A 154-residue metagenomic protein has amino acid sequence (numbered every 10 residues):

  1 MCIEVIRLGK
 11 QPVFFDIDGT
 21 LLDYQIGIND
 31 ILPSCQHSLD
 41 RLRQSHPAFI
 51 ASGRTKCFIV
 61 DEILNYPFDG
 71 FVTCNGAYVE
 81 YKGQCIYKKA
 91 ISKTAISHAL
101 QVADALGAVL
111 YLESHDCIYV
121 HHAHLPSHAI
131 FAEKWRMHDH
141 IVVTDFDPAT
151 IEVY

Functional and structural regions predicted by a protein language model:
M1-F15: Non-catalytic pre-domain segments flanking phosphatase-related domains
I6-L8, R43, D104, I151-V153: Flexible, charged surface loops at secondary-structure boundaries
Q11-G27: Asp-based phosphoryl-transfer active-site loop
D18, F49-A51, D147-P148: A short, hydrophobic secondary-structure junction motif
D30-I31, I141: Short gly/ser/thr-rich secondary-structure transition/capping motifs
L32-I130: Active-site phosphate-binding/coordination module
Y119, H140-Y154: Hydrophobic, aromatic-enriched interface-forming segments
H128-F146: Acidic, His- and aromatic-enriched active-site or binding-groove loops in soluble protein domains that engage sugars
